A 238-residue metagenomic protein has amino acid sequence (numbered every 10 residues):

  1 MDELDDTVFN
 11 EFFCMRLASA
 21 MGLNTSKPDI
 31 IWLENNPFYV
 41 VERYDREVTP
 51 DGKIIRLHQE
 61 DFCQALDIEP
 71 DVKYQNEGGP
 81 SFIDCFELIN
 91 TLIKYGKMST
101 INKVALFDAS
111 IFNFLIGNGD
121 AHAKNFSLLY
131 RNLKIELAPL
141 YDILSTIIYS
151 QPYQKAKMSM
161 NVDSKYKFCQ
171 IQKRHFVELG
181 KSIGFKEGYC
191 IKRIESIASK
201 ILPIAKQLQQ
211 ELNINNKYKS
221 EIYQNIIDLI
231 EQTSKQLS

Functional and structural regions predicted by a protein language model:
M1-N76: Conserved ATP-binding subdomain of kinase catalytic cores across diverse folds
E3-M21, G78-S150: Conserved kinase catalytic-core segment
N24, Y95, G184-E187, N215: Short coil/loop linkers at secondary-structure junctions
N24-D29, H122-A123, G188-C190: Acidic/polar loop patches that form or flank catalytic/metal-binding clefts of enzymes that bind anionic ligands
L33-F38, N125-N132, S196-A198: A glycine-rich phosphate-binding loop feature that marks nucleotide/adenosyl-phosphate handling sites
E34, L106, I191-I204: Small/polar glycine-rich anion-binding or flexible loop at a beta-alpha turn
D61-L88, Y130-G188: Catalytic-core segments of enzymes that bind and process phosphorylated/nucleotide-bearing substrates
K134-L137, S182, L202-S238: Regulatory N- and C-terminal appendages and interdomain linkers associated with kinase/kinase-like NTP transferase
